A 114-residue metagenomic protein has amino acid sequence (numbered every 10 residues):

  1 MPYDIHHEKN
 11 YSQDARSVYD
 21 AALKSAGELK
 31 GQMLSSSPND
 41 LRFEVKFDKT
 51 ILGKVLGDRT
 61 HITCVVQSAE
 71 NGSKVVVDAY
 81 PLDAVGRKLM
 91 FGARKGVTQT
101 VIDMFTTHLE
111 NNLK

Functional and structural regions predicted by a protein language model:
M1-K114: Ser/Thr-rich, low-complexity intrinsically disordered terminal regions
